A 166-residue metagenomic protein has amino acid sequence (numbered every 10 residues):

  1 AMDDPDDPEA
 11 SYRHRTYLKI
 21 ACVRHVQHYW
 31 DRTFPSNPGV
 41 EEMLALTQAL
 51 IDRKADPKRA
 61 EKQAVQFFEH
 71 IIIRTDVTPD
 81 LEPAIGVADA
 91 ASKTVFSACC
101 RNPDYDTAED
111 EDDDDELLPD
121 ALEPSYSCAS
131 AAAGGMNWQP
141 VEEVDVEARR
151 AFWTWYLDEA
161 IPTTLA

Functional and structural regions predicted by a protein language model:
A1-A166: Structured binding/interaction patches within domain cores
